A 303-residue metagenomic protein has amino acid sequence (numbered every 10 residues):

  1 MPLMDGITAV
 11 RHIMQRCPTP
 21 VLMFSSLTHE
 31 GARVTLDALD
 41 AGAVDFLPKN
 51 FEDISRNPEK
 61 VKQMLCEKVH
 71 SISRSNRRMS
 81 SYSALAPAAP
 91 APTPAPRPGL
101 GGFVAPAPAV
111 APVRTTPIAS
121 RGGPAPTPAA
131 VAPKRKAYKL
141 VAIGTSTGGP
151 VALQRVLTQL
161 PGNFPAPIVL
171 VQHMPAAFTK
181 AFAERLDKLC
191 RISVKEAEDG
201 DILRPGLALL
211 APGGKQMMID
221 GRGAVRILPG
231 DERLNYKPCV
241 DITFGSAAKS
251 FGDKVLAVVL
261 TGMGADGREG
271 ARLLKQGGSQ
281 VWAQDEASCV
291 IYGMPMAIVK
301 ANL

Functional and structural regions predicted by a protein language model:
L3-L303: Conserved acid/base catalytic micro-environments in cytosolic active-site loops
